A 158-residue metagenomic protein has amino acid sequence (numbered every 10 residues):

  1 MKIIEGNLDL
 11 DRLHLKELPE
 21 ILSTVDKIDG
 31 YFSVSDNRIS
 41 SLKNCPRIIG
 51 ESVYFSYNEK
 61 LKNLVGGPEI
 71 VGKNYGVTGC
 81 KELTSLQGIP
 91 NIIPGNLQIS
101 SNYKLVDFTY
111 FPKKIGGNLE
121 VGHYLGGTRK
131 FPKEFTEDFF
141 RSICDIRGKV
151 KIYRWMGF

Functional and structural regions predicted by a protein language model:
M1-I4: Primarily marks folded extracellular/lumenal domains of secretory and cell-surface proteins
G6-L15, T24, I28-I39, R47-K60 (+4 more regions): Concave beta-strand-loop units of leucine-rich repeat
I21: A short beta-loop-beta micro-motif enriched in histidine and acidic residues
